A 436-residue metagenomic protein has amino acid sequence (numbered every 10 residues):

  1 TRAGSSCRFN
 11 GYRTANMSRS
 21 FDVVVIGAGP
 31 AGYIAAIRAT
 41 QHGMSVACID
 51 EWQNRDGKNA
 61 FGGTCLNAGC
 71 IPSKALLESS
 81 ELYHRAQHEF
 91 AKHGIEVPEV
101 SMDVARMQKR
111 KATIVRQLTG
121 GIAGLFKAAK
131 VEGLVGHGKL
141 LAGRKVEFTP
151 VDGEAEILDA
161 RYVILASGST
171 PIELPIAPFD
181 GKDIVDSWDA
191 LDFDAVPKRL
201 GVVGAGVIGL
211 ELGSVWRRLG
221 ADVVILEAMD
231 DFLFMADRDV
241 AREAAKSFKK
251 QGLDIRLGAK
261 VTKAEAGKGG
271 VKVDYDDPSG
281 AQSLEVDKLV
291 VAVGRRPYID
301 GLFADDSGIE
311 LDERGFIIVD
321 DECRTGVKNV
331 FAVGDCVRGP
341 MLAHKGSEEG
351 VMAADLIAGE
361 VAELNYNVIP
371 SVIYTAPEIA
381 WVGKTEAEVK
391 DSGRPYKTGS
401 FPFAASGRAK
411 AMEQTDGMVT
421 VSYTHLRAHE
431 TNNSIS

Functional and structural regions predicted by a protein language model:
S18-F21, I37-V196, V224, M229-L233 (+5 more regions): Glycine-rich flavin
R19-G29, K198-V203: Beta1/beta-strand and adjacent pyrophosphate-binding region of the FAD-binding site in flavoprotein oxidoreductases
V23-A47, L212-R217: N-terminal Rossmann-like FAD-binding beta1-loop-alpha1 element of flavoenzymes
E132-V135, K139-G153, L158, L219-D321 (+2 more regions): A Rossmann-like FAD-binding core segment of flavoenzymes
D180-P197, S283-A358, E363: FAD-site-proximal beta/loop scaffold in flavoenzymes
A195-A228, M235-A236: Rossmann-like NAD(P)H-binding beta-loop-alpha module
T424-T431: Conserved small/polar residues in nucleotide/adenosyl-binding loops
